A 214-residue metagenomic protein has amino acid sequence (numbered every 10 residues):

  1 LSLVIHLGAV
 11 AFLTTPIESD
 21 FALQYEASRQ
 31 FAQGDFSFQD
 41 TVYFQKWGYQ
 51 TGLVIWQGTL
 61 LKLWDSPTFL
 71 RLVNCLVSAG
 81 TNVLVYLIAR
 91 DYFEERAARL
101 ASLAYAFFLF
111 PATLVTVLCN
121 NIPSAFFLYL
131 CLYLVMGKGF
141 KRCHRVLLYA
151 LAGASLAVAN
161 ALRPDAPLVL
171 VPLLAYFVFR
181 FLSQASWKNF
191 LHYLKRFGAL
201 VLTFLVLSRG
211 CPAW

Functional and structural regions predicted by a protein language model:
L1-I17, L202-A213: Transmembrane signal-anchor helices characteristic of membrane glycosylation enzymes that use polyprenol
S2, A101-L109, L156, N160: Short helix- or helix-capping micro-motifs that position conserved polar/aromatic residues at function-defining sites
L13-A27, Q33-W56, W64-F69: Extracytoplasmic catalytic/substrate-binding loops of multi-pass membrane glycan-assembly enzymes
T68-F69, V85-F107, C143: Transmembrane-helix signature of polytopic, membrane-embedded enzymes that assemble or transfer cell-envelope glycans
L72-Y92, L130: Transmembrane-helix motifs of polytopic, lipid-linked glycan transferases
R96-L100, L134, K138-A157, K195: Short hydrophobic alpha-helices at membrane interfaces in multi-pass membrane enzymes
T116-S124: Short acidic/glycine- and proline-prone juxtamembrane loop motifs at membrane-interface regions of multi-pass membrane
L147-P164, L173, T203-L207: Membrane-interface alpha helices of multi-pass inner-membrane proteins
